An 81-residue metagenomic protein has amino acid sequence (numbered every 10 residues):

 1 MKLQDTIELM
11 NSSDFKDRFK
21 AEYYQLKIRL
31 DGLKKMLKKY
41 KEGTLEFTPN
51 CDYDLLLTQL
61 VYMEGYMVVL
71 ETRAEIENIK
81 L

Functional and structural regions predicted by a protein language model:
M1-L81: Extended, charge-rich alpha-helical interface modules
